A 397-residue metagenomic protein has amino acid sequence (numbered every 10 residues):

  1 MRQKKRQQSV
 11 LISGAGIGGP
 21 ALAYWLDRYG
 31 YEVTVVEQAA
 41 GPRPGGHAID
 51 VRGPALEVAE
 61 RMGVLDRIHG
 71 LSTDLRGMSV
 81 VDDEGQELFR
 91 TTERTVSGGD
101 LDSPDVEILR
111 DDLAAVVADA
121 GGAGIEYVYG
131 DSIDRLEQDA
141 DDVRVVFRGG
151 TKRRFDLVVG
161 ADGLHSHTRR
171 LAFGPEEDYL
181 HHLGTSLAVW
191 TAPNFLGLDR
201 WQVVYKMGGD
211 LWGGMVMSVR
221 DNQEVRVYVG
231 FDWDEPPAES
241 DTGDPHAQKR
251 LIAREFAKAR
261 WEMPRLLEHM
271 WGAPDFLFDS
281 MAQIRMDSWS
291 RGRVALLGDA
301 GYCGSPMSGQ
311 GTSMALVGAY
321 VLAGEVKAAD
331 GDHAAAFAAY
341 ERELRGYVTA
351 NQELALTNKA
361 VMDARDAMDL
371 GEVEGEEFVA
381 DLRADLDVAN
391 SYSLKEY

Functional and structural regions predicted by a protein language model:
R2-Q8, G70, G85, S290 (+2 more regions): C-terminal helical "tail/cap" subdomain of flavin- and related membrane-associated enzymes
R2-V10, D27-Y29, R52-T191, P236-A253 (+3 more regions): Conserved N-terminal helical subregion
G14-G16, Q38: Glycine-rich Rossmann-fold phosphate-binding loop(s) that bind the pyrophosphate of adenine dinucleotide cofactors
G19-P20: N-terminal Rossmann-fold NAD(P) dinucleotide-binding loop
D27-H47: Glycine-rich FAD pyrophosphate-binding loop
F195, R200, D210-W212, R220-D221 (+2 more regions): FAD/FMN-dependent oxidoreductases across multiple families
P306-G318: A conserved FAD-binding loop/helix module that cradles the flavin
